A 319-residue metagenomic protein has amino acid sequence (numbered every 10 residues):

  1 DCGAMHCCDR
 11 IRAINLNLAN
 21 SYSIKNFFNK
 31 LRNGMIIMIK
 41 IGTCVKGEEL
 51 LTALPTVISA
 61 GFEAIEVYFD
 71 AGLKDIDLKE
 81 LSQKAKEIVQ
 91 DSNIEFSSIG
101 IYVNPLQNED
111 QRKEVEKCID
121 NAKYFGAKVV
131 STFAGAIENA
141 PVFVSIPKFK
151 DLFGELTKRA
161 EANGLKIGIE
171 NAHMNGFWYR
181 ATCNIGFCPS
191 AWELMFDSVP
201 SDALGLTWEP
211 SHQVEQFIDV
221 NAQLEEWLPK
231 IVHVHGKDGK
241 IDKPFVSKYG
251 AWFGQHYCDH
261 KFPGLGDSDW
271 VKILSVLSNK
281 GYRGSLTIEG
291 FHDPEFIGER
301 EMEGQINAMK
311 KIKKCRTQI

Functional and structural regions predicted by a protein language model:
C2, C7, L16-L18, S23 (+1 more regions): Short hydrophobic targeting helices and cationic amphipathic motifs that mediate membrane/organellar targeting
S23, D91, Q107-G205, E215 (+2 more regions): Active-site acidic/histidine proton-transfer and metal-coordination neighborhood in alpha/beta enzyme cores
N26, R32-G42, G47-G61, G126-K128 (+1 more regions): Histidine-acidic metal/acid-base catalytic patches
I39-E49, Y102-R112, F143: Active-site mouth loops of central-metabolism enzymes
G47-E49, F69-A71, Y102-P105, A134-E138 (+4 more regions): Active-site-proximal loop/turn and secondary-structure-junction residues that shape catalytic pockets, frequently
T52-I58, L78-D91, E114-K123, K150-E161 (+2 more regions): Short amphipathic alpha-helices and their capping/turn segments at secondary-structure boundaries
E66, S98, S131, G168 (+2 more regions): Conserved beta-strand positions in the central sheet of alpha/beta enzyme cores
E66-K86, I137-P141: Glycine-rich, proline-tolerant flexible connector loops at the mouths of alpha/beta enzymes
